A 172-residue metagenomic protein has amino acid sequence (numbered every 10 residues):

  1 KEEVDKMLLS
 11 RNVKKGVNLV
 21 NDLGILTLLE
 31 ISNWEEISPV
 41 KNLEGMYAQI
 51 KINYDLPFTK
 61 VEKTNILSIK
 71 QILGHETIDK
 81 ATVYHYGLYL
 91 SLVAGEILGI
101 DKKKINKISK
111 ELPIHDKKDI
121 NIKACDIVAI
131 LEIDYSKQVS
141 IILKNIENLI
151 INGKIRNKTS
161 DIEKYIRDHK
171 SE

Functional and structural regions predicted by a protein language model:
E2: Divalent-cation-assisted or electrostatically stabilized phosphate/pyrophosphate-binding catalytic cores
K6-S10, L19-D22, L26: Membrane-embedded hairpin module used as a gating/binding unit in multi-pass transport and secretion proteins
V13: Catalytic core of bacterial c-di-GMP phosphodiesterases, primarily the EAL and HD-GYP domains, capturing alpha-helical
D22-E172: C-terminal subdomains that position terminal phosphate/3'-OH groups for nucleotidyl transfer/ligation, primarily on
